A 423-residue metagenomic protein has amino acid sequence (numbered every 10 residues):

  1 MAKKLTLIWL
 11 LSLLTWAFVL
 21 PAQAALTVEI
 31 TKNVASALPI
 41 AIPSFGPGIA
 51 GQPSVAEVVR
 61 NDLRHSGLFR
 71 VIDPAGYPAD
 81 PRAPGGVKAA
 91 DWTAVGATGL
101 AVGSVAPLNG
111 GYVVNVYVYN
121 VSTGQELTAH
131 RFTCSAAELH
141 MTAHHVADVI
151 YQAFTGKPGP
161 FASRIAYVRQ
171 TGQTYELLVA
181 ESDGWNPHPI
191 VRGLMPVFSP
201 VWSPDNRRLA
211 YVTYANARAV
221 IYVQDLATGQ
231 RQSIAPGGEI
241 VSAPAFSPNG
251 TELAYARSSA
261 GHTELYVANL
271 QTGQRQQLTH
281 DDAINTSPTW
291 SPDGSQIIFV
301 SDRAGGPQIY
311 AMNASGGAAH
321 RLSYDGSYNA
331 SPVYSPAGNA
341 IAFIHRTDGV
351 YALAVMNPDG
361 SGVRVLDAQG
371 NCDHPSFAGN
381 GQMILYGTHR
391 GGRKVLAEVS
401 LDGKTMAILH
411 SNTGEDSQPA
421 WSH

Functional and structural regions predicted by a protein language model:
L26, P84-V149: Amphipathic beta-strand/beta-sheet edge segments enriched in Tyr/Trp
T27-A90, A101, V105-P107: Short beta-strand->alpha-helix linker/helix-N-cap micro-motif that forms a surface specificity/interaction loop
S122, E181-W185, D225-G229, N269-G273 (+3 more regions): Short loop/turn segments that connect beta-strands within beta-propeller blades
P158, R169-E176, R192-M195, V212-I221 (+11 more regions): A flexible loop/linker signature enriched in serine peptidases of the S9 family
G159-F161, P204-D205, P248-N249, P292-D293 (+3 more regions): Residue-level detector of Asp-centered blade-edge/turn motifs that repeat once per structural unit in beta-propeller
I165, L209, G250-L253, G294-I298 (+2 more regions): Hydrophobic beta-strand positions that form the internal "hydrophobic ladder" of WD40/Gbeta-like beta-propeller blades
R393-H423: Blade-level signature of beta-propeller repeat domains, shared across WD40, Kelch, NHL, RCC1 and BNR/Asp-box propellers
